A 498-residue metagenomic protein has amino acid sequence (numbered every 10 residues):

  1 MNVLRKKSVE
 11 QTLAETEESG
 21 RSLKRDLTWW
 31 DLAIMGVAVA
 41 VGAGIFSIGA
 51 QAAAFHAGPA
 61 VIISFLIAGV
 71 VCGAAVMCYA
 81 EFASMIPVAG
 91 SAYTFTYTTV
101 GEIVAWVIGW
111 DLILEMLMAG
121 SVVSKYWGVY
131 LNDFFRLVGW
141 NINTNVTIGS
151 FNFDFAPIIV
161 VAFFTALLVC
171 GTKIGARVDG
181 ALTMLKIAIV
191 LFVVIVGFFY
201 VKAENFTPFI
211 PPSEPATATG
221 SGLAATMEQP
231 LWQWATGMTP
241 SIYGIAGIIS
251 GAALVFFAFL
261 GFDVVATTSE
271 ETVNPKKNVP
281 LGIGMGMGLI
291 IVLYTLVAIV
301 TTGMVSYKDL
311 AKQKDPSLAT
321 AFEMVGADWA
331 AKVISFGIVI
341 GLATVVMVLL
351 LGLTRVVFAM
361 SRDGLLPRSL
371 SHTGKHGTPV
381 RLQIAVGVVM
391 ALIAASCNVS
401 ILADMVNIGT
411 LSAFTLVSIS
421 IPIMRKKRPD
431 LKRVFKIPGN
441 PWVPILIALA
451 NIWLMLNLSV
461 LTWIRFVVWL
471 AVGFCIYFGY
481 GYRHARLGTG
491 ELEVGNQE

Functional and structural regions predicted by a protein language model:
M1-I48, A54-P59, C72-M77, I86-A89 (+4 more regions): Membrane-interface "cap" regions at the ends of multi-pass membrane proteins
K24, I45-T147, A246, G286-L289 (+2 more regions): Extracellular loop-to-transmembrane helix junctions
F46, V88, D111-V129, L254-T272 (+3 more regions): Membrane-helix boundary/coupling elements in multi-pass transport proteins
T94-F95, G101, N132-I142, P212-Y243 (+4 more regions): TM-loop-TM module centered on a large, flexible mid-protein loop between adjacent transmembrane helices in multi-pass
V129-R136, L185-Q233, I299-V305, F414-L431 (+1 more regions): Hydrophobic alpha-helical segments and their helix-loop junctions in multi-pass secondary transporters
G149-F153, F164, L182, S369-V380 (+2 more regions): C-terminal membrane-solvent junction of multi-pass transporters and transport-like membrane proteins
F153-E214, I283-M287, A403-L416, V443 (+1 more regions): Membrane-interface loop-to-helix entry segments
I189-V196, L349, V357, V406-R433 (+1 more regions): Hydrophobic alpha-helical segments of multi-pass membrane transport proteins
